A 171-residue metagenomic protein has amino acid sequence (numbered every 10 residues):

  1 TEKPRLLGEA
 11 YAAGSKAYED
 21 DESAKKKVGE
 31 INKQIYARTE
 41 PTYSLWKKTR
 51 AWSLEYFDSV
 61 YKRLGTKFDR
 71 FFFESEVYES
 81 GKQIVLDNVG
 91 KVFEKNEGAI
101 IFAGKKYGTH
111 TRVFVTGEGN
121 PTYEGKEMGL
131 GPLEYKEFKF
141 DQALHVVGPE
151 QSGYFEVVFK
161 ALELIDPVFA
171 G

Functional and structural regions predicted by a protein language model:
T1-G171: NTP-dependent nucleotidyl-transfer catalytic core
